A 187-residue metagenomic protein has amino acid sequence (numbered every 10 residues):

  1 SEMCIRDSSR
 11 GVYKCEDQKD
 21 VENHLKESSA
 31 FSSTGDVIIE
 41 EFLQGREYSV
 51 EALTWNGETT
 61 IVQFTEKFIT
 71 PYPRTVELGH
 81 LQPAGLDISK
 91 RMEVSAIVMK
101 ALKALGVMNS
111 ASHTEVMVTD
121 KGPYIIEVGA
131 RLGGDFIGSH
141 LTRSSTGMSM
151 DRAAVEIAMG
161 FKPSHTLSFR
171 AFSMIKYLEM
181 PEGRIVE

Functional and structural regions predicted by a protein language model:
S1, G35-I39, S164-H165: A short linear hydrophobic-aromatic micro-motif
M3-I5: Short, small-residue-biased leader/transition segments that mark boundaries at the very start of proteins
S8: Rossmann-fold dinucleotide-binding core
G11-P123, L132: Internal nucleotide-binding/catalytic subdomain
D20-N23, G183-E187: Short, conserved charged micro-motifs
M92-T114, G129-G183: Active-site "cap" helix and flanking loop/linker of ATP-utilizing ligase/carboxylase catalytic domains
I125-E127: Pre-DFG segment of protein kinase catalytic domains
